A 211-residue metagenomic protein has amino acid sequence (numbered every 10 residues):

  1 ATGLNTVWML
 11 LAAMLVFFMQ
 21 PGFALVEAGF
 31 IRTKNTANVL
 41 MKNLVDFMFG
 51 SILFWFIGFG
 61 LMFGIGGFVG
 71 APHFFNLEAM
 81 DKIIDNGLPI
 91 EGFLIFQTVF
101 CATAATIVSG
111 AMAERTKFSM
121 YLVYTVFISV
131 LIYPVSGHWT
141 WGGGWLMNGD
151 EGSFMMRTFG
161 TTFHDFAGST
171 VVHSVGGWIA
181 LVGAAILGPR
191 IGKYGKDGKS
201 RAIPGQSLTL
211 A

Functional and structural regions predicted by a protein language model:
A1-A211: Hydrophobic alpha-helical transmembrane bundles of multi-pass membrane proteins
